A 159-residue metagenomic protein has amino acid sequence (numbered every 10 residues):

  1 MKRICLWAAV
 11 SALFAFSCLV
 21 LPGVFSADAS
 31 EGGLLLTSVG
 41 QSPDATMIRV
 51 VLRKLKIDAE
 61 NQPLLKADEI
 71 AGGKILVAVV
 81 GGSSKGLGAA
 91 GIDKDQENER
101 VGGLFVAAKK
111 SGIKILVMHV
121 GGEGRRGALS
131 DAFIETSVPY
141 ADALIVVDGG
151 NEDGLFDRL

Functional and structural regions predicted by a protein language model:
M1-I4: Positively charged n-region of N-terminal signal peptides that target proteins for export
A8-G23: Bacterial N-terminal signal peptides
A29-K54: Short, charged N-terminal beta->alpha structural module
L52-G72: A short, well-structured beta->alpha microelement
A59, I115-L116: Hydrophobic beta-strand scaffold residues
I75-K85: Short loop/turn segments at strand-loop or loop-helix junctions that form parts of catalytic or ligand-binding pockets
G88-S111, L159: A short, gly/pro- and small-residue-rich
R126-R158: Structural recognition of alpha->loop->beta junctions
